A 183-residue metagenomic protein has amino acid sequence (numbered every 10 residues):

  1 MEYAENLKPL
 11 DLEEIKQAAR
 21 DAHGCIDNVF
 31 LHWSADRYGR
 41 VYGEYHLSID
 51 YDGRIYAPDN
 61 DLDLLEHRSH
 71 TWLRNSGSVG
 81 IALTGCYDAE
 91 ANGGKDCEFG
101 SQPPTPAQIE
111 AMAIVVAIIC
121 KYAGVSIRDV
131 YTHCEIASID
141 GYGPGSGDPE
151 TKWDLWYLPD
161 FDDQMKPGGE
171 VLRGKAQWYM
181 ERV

Functional and structural regions predicted by a protein language model:
M1-H23, C86-V183: Basic/polar, cationic surfaces and motifs that engage anionic cell-wall and phosphate/carboxylate ligands
M1-N75: N-terminal catalytic cores of peptidoglycan-degrading enzymes
N28, S78-G80, D129-Y131: Structural preference for beta-strand elements that scaffold enzyme active sites
S34, S48, S69, S76-S78 (+4 more regions): Generic serine detector
Y42, S76, A107, A111: Short, well-structured alpha-helical interface segments that form or flank functional binding sites
L73-E90: Short coil-to-beta-strand
